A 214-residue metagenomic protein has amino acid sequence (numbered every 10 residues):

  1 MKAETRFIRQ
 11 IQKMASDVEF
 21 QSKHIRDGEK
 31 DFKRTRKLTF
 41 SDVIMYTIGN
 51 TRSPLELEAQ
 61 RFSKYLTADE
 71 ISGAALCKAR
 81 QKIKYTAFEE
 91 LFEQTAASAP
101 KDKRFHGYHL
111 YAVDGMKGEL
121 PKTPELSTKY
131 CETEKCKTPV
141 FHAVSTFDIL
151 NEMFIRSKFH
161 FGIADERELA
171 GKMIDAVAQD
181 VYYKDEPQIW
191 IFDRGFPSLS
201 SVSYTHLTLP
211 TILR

Functional and structural regions predicted by a protein language model:
M1-N50: Dynamic "connector" segments at or just before major functional cores
K37-I83: Short, positively charged, Gly/Tyr-enriched micro-motifs that form contact patches at catalytic or ligand/partner
I44-Y46, I71-L76, L110-G118, S145 (+4 more regions): Short, conserved catalytic/metal-binding motifs centered on acidic residues
A79-T146, L150: Active-site-proximal, Lys/Arg-enriched surface segment that forms a nucleic-acid-binding/basic interface patch
A97-F105, K172-D185, S200: A short acidic-Thr-Gly-centered motif at the start of a beta-strand
E134-V181: Electropositive, glycine- and tryptophan-enriched low-complexity nucleic-acid-binding patches
G162, S200-S203: Hydrophobic, well-ordered beta-alpha structural blocks that scaffold small-molecule cofactor pockets
T205-T211: Conserved small/polar residues in nucleotide/adenosyl-binding loops
